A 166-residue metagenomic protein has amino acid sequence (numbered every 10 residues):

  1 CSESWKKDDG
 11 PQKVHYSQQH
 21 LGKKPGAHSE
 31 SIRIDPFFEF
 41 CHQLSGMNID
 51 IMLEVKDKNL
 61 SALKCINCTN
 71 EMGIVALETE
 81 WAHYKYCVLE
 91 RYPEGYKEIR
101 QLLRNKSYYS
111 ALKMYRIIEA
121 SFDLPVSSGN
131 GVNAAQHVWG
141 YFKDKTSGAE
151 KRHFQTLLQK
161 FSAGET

Functional and structural regions predicted by a protein language model:
C1, C41, C65-C68, C87: Generic recognition of cysteine residues
C1-G46: Gly/Pro-rich active-site loop or hairpin
G22-K23, N59, F161: Short, small-residue-enriched loops and turns at beta-alpha junctions that line or gate enzyme active sites
D35-F38, L63, Q155: Amphipathic, non-transmembrane alpha-helical secondary structure
I51: Divalent metal-coordination and catalytic microenvironments
E54-L60: A short, acidic, flexible beta-alpha connecting loop/helix-capping segment that sits on the rim of active
L60-I74: C-terminal helical cap(s) of enzyme catalytic domains, especially alpha/beta-barrels
E71-T166: Acidic, Ser/Pro/Thr-rich low-complexity regulatory regions and the short amphipathic helical interaction modules they
